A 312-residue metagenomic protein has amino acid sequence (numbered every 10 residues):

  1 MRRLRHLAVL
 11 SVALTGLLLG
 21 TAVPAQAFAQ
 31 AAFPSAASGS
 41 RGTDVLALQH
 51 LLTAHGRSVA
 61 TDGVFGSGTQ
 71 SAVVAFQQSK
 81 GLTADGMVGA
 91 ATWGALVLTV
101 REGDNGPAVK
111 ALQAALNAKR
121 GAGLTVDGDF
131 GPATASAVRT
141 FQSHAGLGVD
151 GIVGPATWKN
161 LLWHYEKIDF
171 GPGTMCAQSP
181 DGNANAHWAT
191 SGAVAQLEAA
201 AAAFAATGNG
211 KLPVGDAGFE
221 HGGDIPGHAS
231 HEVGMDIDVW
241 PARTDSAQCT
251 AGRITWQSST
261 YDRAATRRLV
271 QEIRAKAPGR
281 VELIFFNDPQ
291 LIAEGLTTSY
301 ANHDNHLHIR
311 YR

Functional and structural regions predicted by a protein language model:
M1-F28, A189-G192, L197-E198, D216-F219 (+1 more regions): Secretory N-termini
R2-L10, L19-G63, G68-S71, S79 (+1 more regions): Acidic, Ser/Thr/Pro/Gly-enriched interdomain connector segments
F28-P34, T53-H55, W93-L98, N117-R120 (+2 more regions): Acidic/histidine-rich, surface-exposed loop or edge segments in extracytoplasmic proteins
A60-V64, A84-V88, G123-D127, V149-V153 (+2 more regions): Surface-exposed patches in mature extracellular/periplasmic domains of secreted proteins
S67-S71, A75, S79-E102, T134 (+1 more regions): Extracellular LysM carbohydrate-binding repeats and other cell-envelope/extracellular binding modules
K159-N160, H187, H228, V233-M235 (+1 more regions): Catalytic cores and adjacent binding grooves of peptidoglycan-active enzymes
W163-V214, Y261, A265-R274: Active-site acidic/histidine clusters and adjacent loop/turn architecture that either coordinate catalytic ions
Q196-H228, E282-T298: Extended, low-complexity, intrinsically disordered C-terminal regulatory tails of eukaryotic serine/threonine kinases
